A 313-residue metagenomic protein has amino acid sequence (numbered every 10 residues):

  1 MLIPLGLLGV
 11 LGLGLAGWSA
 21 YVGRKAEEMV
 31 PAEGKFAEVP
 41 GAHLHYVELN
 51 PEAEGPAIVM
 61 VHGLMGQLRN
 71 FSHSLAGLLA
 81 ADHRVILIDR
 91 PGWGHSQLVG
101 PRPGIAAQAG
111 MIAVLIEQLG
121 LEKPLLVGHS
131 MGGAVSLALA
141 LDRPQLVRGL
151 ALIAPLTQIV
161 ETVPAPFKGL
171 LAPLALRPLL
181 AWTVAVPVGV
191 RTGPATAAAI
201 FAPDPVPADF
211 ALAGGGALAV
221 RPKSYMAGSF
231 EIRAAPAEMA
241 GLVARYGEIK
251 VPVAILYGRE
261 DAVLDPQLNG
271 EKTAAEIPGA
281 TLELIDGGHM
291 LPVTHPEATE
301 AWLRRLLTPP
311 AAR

Functional and structural regions predicted by a protein language model:
M1-P56, A81-H83, E122, T308-R313: Alpha/beta-hydrolase fold catalytic core
K25-A26, P164-A165, A185-E248: Conserved alpha/beta-hydrolase catalytic His-Asp/Glu region
V47-N50, L87-V127, V163, A301: Active-site loop/oxyanion-hole signature of alpha/beta-hydrolase fold enzymes
E48-H95: Conserved HGGG/HGGXW glycine-rich cap/lid loop of the alpha/beta-hydrolase fold
E122-V163: Conserved hydrolase catalytic core segment
A234-P236, E260-L264, M290: Acidic catalytic loop of the alpha/beta-hydrolase fold
I249, I255-Y257: Short beta-strand/loop motif that positions the catalytic acidic residue of the alpha/beta-hydrolase fold
A280-R313: Catalytic active-site module of serine/aspartate enzymes centered on a nucleophile-bearing elbow/loop
